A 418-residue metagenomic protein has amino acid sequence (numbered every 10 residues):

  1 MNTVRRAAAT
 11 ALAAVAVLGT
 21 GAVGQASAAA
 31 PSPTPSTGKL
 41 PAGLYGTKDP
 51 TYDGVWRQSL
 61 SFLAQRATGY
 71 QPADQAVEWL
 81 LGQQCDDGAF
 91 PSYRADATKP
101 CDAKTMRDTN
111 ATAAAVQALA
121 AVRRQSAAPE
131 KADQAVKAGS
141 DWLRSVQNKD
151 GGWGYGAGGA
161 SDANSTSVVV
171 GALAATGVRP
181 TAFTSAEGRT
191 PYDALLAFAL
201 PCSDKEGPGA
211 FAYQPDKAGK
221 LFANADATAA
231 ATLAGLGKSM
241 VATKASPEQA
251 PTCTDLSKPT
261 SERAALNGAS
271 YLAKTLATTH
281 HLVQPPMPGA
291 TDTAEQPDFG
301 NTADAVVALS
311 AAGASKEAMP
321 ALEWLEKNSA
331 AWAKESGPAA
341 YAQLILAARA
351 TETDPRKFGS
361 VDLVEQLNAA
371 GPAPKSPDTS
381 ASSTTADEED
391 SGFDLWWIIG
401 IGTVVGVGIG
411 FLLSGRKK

Functional and structural regions predicted by a protein language model:
N2-K418: Preference for long, amphipathic alpha-helical scaffolds in soluble/luminal domains and all-alpha bundles
